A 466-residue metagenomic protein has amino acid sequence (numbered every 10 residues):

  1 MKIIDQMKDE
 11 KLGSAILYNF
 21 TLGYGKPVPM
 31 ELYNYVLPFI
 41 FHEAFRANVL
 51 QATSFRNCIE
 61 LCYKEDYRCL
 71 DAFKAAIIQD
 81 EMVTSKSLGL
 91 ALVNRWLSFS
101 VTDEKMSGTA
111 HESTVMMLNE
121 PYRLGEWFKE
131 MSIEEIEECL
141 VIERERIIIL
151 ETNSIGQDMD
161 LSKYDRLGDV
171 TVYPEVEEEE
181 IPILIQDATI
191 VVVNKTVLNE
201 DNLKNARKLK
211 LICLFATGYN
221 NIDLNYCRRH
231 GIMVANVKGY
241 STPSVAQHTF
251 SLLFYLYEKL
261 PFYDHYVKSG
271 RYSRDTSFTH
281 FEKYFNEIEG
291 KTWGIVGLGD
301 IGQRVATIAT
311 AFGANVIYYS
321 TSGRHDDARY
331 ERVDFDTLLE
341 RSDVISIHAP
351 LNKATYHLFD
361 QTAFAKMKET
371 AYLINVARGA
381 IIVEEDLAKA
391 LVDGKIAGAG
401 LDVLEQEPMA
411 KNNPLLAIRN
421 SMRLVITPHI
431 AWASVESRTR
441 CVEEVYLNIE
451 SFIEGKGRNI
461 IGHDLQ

Functional and structural regions predicted by a protein language model:
I78-V93: Short amphipathic alpha-helical interaction segments
G89-D103: A short, conserved structural fragment
S113-I142: Glycine-rich, aromatic-bearing surface loops/beta-hairpins
E143-A188: N-terminal glycine-/charge-rich "phosphate-binding" loop or analogous flexible N-terminal tail
N199-N202, T321-P414: Rossmann-like adenosine-cofactor binding region
V234, T370, V376-Q466: Rossmann-like dinucleotide-binding domain for NAD(H)/NADP(H)
K238-T292: Phosphate-binding beta-alpha-beta segment of Rossmann-like dinucleotide-binding domains, i.e., the NAD(P)
I301: Hydrophobic/small residue at the entry helix of a nucleotide-binding pocket
